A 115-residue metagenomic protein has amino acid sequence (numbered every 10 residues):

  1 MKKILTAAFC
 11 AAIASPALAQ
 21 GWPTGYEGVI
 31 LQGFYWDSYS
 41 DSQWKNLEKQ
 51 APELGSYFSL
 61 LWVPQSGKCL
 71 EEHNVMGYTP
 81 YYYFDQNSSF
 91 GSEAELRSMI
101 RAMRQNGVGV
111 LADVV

Functional and structural regions predicted by a protein language model:
M1-A19: Gram-negative bacterial Sec-dependent N-terminal signal peptides
A19-G109: N-terminal structural segment of carbohydrate-active enzymes
